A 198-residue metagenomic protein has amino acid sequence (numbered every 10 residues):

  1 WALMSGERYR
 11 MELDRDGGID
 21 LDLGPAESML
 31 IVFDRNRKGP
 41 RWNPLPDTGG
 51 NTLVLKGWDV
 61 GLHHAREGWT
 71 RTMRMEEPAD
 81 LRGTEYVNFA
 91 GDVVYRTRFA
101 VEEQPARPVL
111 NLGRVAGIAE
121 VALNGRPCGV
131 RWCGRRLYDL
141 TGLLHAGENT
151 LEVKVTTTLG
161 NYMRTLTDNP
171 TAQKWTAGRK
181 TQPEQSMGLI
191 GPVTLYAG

Functional and structural regions predicted by a protein language model:
W1-I19, A116, A122-L137: Solvent-exposed beta-strand/loop surfaces of large extracellular or lumenal domains
G17-W42: C-terminal beta-strand-rich structural cap/linker in extracellular carbohydrate-active enzymes
D20-L23, L140-L144: Short, flexible loop/turn segments at beta-strand junctions in immunoglobulin-like and fibronectin type III
M29, P108, G147-N149: Exposed beta-strand face motif in extracellular beta-rich ectodomains
P40-V93, L144-G198: An acidic-aromatic loop/edge-strand motif
F89-E102, R135-Y138: Short beta-strands within extracellular/lumenal beta-sheet-rich domains
F99-V101, P105-N124, L151-V155: Aromatic-lined ligand-binding clefts that engage carbohydrates, nucleic acids, or primary amines
